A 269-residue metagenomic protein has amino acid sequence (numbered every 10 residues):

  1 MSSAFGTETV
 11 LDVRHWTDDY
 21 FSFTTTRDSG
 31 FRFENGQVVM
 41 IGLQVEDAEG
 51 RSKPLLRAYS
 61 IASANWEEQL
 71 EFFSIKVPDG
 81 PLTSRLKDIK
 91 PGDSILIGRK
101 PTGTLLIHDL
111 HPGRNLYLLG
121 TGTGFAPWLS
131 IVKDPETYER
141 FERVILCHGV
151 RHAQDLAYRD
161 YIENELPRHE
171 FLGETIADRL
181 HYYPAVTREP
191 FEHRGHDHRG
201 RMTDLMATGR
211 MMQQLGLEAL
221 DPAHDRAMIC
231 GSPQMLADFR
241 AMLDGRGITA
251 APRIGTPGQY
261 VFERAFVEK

Functional and structural regions predicted by a protein language model:
S2-G6, C147, Q154-K269: Reductase modules of NAD(P)H-dependent flavoproteins
S2-P91: Ferredoxin-reductase
G36, G124, S232: Short, conserved phosphate/pyrophosphate- and ester-handling motifs at nucleotide-, phospho-/glycolipid
P101-H111: A short, basic/flexible loop-to-alpha-helix module at the beginning of a structural domain
D109-N115, P222-A223: Short helix-loop-beta connector
L116-L119, M228: Conserved beta-strand elements of the Class I
T121-P127: Ser/Thr-glycine-rich phosphate-binding loops at phosphate-binding pockets of nucleotides, nucleotide cofactors
P127-E139: Histidine-anchored nucleotide/phosphate-binding helix
